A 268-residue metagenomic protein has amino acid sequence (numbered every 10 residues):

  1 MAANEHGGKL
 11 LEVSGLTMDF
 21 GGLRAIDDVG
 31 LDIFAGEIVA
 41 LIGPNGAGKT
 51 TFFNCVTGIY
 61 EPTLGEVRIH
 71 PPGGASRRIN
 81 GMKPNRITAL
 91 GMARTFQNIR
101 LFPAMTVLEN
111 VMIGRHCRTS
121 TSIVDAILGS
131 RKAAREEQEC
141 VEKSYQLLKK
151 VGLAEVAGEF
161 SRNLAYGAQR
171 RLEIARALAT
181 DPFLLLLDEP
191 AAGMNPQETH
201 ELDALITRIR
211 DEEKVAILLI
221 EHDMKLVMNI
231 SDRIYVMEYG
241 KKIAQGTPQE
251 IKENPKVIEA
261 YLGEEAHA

Functional and structural regions predicted by a protein language model:
A2-A268: Glycine-rich phosphate-binding loops of nucleotide-dependent enzymes
